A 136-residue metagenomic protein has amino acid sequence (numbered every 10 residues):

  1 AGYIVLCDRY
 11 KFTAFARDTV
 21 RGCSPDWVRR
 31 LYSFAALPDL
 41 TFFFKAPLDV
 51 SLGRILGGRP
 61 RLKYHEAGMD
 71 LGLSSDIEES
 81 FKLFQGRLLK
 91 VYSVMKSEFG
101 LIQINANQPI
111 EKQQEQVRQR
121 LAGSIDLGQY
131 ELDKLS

Functional and structural regions predicted by a protein language model:
G2-I4: Loop/turn-to-beta-strand initiation segments
L6, L40-F42, I102-I104: Hydrophobic/aromatic beta-strand patches that form the interior of the parallel beta-sheet core in alpha/beta enzyme
R9: Walker B catalytic acidic pair
F12-T13, I110: Conserved beta-strand edge residues that scaffold enzyme active sites
A14-L88: A glycine- and Lys/Arg-enriched "phosphate-lid" helix/loop adjacent to the NTP-binding pocket of small-molecule kinases
L56-S136: NTP-dependent small-molecule kinase module
